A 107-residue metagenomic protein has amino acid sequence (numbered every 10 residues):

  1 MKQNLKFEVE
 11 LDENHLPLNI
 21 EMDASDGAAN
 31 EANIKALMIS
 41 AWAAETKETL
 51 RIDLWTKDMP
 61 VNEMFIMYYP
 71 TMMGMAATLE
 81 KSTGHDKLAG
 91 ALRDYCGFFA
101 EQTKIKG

Functional and structural regions predicted by a protein language model:
M1-F7, N30: Structured beta-strand/loop patches that form or line metal/cofactor-binding pockets in enzymes
L5-A24: Active-site and channel-lining beta-strand-loop segments that bind or position nucleotide-derived/phosphorylated
F7, F65, F98-F99: Phenylalanine-focused residue identity feature
D12, A32-N33, I39, Q102 (+1 more regions): Intrinsically disordered, low-complexity linear regions
L18-G84: Active-site- and interface-proximal helix/loop "cap" or "latch" segments in soluble metabolic and energy-transducing
A76-G107: C-terminal charged interaction modules
